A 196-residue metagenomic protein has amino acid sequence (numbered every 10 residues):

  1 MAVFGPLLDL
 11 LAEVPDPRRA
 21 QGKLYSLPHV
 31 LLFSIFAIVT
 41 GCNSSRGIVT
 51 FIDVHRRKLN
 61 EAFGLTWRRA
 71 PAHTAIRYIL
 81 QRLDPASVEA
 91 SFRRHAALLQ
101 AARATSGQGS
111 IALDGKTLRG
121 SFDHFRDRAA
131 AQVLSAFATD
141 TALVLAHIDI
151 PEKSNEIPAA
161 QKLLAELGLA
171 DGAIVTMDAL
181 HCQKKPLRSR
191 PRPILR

Functional and structural regions predicted by a protein language model:
M1-L113, G120-S121, S135-H147, Q161: Dynamic "connector" segments at or just before major functional cores
R94, L99-R196: Polybasic low-complexity intrinsically disordered regions
